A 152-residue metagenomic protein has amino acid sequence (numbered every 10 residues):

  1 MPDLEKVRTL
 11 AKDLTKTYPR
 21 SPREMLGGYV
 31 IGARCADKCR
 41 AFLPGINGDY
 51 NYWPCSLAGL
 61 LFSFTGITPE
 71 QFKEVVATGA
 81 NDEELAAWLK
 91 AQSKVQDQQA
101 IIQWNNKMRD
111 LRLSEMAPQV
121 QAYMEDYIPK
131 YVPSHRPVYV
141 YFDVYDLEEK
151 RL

Functional and structural regions predicted by a protein language model:
P2, V30, W53-S56, I67 (+3 more regions): Short coil/turn linker and secondary-structure boundary residues
D3-D49, D110-L152: Polar/charged low-complexity regulatory segments
I31-G32, L61-T65, P69, S93 (+1 more regions): Broad hydrophobic/π-residue packing in well-ordered secondary structure
N47-L89: Amphipathic alpha-helical packing elements
F72, V76-P129: Amphipathic protein-protein interaction modules
